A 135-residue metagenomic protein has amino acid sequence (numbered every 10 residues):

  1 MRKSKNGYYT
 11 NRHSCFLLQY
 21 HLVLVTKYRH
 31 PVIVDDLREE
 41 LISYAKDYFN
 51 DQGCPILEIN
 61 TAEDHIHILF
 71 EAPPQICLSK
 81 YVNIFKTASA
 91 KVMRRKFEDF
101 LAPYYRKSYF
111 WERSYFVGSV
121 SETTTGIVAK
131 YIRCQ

Functional and structural regions predicted by a protein language model:
M1-Q135: Basic nucleic-acid-binding interfaces
